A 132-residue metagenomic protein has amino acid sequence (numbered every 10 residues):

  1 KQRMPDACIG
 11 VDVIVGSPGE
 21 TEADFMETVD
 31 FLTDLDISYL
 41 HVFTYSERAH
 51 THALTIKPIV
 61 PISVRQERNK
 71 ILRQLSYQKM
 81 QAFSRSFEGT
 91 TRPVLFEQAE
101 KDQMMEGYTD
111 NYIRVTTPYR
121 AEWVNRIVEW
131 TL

Functional and structural regions predicted by a protein language model:
K1-T51, I71-A82: Conserved C-terminal portion of the radical SAM core fold that forms the substrate/S-adenosylmethionine-binding
T55-L132: Terminal RNA-binding accessory module
